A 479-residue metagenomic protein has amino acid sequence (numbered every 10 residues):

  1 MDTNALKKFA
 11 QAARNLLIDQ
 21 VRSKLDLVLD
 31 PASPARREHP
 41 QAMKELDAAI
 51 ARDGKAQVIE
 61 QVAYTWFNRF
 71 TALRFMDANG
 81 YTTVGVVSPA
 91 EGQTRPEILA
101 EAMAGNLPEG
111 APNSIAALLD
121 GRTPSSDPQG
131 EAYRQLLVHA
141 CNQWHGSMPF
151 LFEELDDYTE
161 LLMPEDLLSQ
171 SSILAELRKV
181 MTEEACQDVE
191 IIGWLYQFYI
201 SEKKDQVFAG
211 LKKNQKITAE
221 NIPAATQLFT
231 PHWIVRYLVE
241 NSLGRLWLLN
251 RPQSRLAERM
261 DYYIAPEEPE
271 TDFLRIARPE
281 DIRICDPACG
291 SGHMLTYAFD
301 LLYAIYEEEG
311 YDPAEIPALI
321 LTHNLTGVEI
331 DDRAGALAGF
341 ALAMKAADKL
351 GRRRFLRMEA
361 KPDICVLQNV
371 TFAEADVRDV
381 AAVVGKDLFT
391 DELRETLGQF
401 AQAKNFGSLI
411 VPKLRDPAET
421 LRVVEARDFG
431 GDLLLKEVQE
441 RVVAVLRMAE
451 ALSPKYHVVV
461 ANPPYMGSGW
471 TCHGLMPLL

Functional and structural regions predicted by a protein language model:
M1-W247, A343-I364, N369: Non-catalytic, mostly N-terminal accessory regions of nucleic-acid modification and defense proteins
K212-L479: SAM-dependent methyltransferase catalytic region
